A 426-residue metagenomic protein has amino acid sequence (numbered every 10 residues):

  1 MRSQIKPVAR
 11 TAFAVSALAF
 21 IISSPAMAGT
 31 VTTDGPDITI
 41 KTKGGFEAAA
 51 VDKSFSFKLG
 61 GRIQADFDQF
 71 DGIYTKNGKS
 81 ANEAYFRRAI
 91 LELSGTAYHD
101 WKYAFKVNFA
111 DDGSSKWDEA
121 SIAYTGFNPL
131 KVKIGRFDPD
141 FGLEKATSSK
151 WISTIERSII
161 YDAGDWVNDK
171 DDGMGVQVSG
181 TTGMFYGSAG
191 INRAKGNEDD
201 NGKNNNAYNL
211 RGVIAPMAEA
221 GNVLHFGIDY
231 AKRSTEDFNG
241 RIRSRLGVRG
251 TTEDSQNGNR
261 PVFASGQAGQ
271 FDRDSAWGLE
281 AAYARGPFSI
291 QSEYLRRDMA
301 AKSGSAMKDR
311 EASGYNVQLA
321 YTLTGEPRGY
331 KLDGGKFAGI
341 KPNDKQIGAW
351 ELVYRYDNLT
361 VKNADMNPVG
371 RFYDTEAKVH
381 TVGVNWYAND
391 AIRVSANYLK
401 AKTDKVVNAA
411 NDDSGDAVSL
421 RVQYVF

Functional and structural regions predicted by a protein language model:
M1-A28: Gram-negative bacterial Sec-dependent N-terminal signal peptides
R2-S3, T30-T39, D52, I73 (+4 more regions): Outer-membrane beta-barrel pore domains
F13, I22, I38-T39, F55 (+4 more regions): N-terminal hydrophobic or amphipathic segments with adjacent small-residue motifs that include Sec signal peptides
F13-A14, K58, S289: Hydrophobic alpha-helical segments
S23-P25, F70, E144, A301: N-terminal low-complexity, intrinsically disordered patches enriched in charged
G45-E236, A312, N316, Y321-D344 (+1 more regions): Outer membrane beta-barrel
